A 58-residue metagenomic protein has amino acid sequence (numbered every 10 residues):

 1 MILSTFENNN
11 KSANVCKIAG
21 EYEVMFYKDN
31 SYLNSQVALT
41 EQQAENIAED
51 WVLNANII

Functional and structural regions predicted by a protein language model:
M1-M25: Short N-terminal "domain-start" leader segments that mark the transition from disordered tails or signal peptides into
S4, L33-N34: Short beta-strand segments
S12, Y32-L33: Short, mixed charged/polar active-site loops that provide acid/base catalysis or chelate metal/phosphate cofactors
F26-S31, V37-I58: A short, charged, amphipathic alpha-helix used as a generic interaction element across diverse proteins
